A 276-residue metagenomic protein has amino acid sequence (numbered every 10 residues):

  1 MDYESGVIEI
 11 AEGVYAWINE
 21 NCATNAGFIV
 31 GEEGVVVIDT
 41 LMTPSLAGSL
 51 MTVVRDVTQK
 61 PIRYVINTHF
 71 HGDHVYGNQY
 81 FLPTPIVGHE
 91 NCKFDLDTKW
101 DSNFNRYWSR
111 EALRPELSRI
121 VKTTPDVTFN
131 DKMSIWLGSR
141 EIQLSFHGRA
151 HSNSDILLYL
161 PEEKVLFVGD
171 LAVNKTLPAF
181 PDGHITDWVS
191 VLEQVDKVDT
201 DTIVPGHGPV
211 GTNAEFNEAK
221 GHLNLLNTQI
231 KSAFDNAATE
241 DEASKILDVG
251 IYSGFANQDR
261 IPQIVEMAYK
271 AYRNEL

Functional and structural regions predicted by a protein language model:
G6-T52, I156-V168: Conserved beta-strand hairpin/beta-sheet module of binuclear metal-dependent hydrolase folds, prominently
E9, F94-H147, P161-E162, L192: Metallo-beta-lactamase
G13, I29, D39, V54 (+10 more regions): Divalent metal-coordination and catalytic microenvironments
A16, V36-D39, R63-I66, Q143-L144: Short catalytic-loop micro-motif centered on adjacent basic/acidic residues
E32-G34, P44-G88, V198-D199: Active-site metal-binding motif and surrounding structural segment of the metallo-beta-lactamase
G34-V36, M42-P44, S134, E141-L225: Metallo-beta-lactamase
M42-T43, E90-F94: Short, acidic/turn-prone active-site loops that include or flank metal/cofactor- and phosphate-binding residues
K197-D199, V210-L276: Accessory terminal helices/loops
